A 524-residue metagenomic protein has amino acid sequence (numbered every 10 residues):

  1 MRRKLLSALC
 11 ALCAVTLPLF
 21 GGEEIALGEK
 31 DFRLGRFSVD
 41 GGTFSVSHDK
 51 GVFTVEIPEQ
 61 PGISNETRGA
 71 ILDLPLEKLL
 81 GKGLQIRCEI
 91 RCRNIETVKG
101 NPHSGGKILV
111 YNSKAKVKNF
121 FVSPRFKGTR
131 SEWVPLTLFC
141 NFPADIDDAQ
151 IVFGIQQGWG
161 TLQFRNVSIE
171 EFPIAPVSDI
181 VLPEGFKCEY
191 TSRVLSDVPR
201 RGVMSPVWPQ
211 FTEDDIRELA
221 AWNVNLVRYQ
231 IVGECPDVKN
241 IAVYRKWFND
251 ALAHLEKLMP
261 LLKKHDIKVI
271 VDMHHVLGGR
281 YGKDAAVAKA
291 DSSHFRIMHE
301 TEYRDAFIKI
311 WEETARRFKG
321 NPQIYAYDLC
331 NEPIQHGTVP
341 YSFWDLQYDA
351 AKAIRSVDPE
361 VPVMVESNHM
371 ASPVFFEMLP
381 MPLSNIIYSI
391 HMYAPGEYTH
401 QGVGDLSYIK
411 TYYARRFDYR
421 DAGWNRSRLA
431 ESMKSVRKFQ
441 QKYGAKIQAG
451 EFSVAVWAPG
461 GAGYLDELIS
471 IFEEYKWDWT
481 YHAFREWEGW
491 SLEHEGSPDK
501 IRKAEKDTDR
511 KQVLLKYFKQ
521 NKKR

Functional and structural regions predicted by a protein language model:
M1-K4: Positively charged n-region of N-terminal signal peptides that target proteins for export
S7-P18: Bacterial N-terminal signal peptides
G22-C188: Extracellular and organelle-lumenal recognition/adhesion modules and their flexible linkers in secreted
F53, D179-F186, P459-R524: Aromatic-rich peripheral "rim/lid" segments of glycoside hydrolase catalytic domains that contact and position glycan
C88-C92, N112, F142, I155 (+5 more regions): Short beta-strand segments enriched in hydrophobic/aromatic residues within well-folded beta-rich domains
V181-P362, S367-F375, N385, E488: Active-site mouth of glycoside hydrolases
K246, V287-A290, L379-L383, D405-S407 (+2 more regions): Short, hinge-like loop/turn segments at secondary-structure boundaries
T301-G423, A430-V454, E467, E474-T480: Active-site region of glycoside hydrolase catalytic domains
